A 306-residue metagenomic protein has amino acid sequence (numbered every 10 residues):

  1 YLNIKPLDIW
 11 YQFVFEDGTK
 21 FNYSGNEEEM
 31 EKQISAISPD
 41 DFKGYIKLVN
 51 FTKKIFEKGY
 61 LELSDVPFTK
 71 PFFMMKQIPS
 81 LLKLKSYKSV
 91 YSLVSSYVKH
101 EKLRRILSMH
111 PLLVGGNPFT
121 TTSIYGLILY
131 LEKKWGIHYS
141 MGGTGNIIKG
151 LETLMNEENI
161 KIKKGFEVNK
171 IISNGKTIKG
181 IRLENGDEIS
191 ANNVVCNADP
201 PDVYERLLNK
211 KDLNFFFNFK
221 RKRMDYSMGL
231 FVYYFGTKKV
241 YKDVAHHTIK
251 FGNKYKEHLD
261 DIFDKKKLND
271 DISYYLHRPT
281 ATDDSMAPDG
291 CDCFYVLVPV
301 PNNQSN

Functional and structural regions predicted by a protein language model:
Y1-W10: N-terminal FAD cofactor-binding segment of flavoenzymes
F15-G18, G116-T121, I172-K179, I189 (+1 more regions): A short, glycine/Asx- and small/polar-enriched loop/turn that sits immediately N-terminal to a beta-strand
E16-T120: Rossmann-like flavin
Y45-P71, D202, Y274-N306: Helix-rich C-terminal "cap"/substrate-channel and partner-interaction subdomain that packs against the flavin-binding
T69-L81, P118-G150, P299: Helix-loop-beta segment of a Rossmann-like dinucleotide-binding subdomain
K85, L127-N192: Helical element adjacent to the flavin cofactor pocket in flavoenzyme catalytic cores
E167-P288: Mid-domain catalytic core of redox enzymes that form a hydrophobic substrate pocket/lid adjacent to a catalytic redox
